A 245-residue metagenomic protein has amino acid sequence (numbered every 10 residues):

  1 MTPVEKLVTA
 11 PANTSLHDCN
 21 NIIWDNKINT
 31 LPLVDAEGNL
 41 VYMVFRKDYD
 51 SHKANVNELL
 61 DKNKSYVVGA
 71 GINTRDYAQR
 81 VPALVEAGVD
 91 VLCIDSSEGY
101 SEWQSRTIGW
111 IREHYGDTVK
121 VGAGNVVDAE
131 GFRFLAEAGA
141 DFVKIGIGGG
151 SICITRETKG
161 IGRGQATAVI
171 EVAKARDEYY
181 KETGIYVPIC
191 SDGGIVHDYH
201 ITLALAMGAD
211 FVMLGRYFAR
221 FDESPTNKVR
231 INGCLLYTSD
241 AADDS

Functional and structural regions predicted by a protein language model:
V4, I28, P32, N39-A54 (+1 more regions): Short beta->alpha transition motifs characteristic of CBS
V8-K27, V34, S51-K53, R75-V85: The conserved cystathionine-beta-synthase
A10-P11, I23, N29-V44, L92-D95 (+1 more regions): Cytosolic beta-strand hydrophobic patch enriched in CBS
R46-K53, A78, E98-Y115, A129-F132 (+1 more regions): Active-site-adjacent beta->alpha loops and helix N-cap segments on the catalytic face of soluble alpha/beta enzymes
K62-A70, H114-G124, E178-D192: Short beta-strand/loop segments at the ligand-binding rim of alpha/beta enzyme cores
R80, D128-G139, V196-M207: Catalytic cores of alpha/beta
S96-G99, I145-K159, L203, M207-N227: Glycine-rich phosphate-binding active-site loops on the catalytic face of alpha/beta enzymes
Y237-D244: Conserved small/polar residues in nucleotide/adenosyl-binding loops
